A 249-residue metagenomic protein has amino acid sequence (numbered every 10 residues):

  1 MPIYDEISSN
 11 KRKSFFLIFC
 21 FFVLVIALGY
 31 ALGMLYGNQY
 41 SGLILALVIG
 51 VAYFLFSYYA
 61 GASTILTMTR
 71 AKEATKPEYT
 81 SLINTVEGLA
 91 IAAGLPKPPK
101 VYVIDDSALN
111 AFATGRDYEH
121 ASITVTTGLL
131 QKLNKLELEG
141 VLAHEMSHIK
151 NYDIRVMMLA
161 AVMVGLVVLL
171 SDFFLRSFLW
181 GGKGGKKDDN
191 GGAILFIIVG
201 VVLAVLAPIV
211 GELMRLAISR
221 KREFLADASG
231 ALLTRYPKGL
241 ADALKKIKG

Functional and structural regions predicted by a protein language model:
M1-F22, M34-L35, Q39-I44, I49-F196 (+1 more regions): Polar-ligand-bearing catalytic/cofactor-coordination segments of membrane-embedded or membrane-tethered inner-membrane
V202-L206: Select transmembrane alpha-helical segments in multipass membrane proteins
